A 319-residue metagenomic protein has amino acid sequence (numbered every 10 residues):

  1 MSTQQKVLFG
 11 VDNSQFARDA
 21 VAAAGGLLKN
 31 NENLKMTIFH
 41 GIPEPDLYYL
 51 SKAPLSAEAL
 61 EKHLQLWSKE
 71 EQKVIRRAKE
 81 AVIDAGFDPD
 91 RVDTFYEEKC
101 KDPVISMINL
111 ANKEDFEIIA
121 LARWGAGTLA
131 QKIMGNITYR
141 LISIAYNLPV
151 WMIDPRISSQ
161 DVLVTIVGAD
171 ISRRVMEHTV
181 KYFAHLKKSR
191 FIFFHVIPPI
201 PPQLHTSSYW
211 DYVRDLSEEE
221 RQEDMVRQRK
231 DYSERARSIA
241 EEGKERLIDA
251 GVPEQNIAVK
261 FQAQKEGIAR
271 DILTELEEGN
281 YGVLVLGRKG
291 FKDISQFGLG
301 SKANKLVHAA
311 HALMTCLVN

Functional and structural regions predicted by a protein language model:
M1-E61, Q160-V226, D249-V252, A258: Small/aliphatic-rich secondary-structure junction motif
M1-T3, Q65, E80-I119, E245-L284: Structural beta-alpha unit
T3-K6, A23-N30, I108-S158, L273-N319: Gly/Ser-rich helix-loop-strand patches that form or flank binding pockets for ribonucleotide-derived cofactors
S14, P43, K99, A126-G127 (+5 more regions): Residue-level marker for beta-strand->alpha-helix junctions and adjacent short loops that shape enzyme
A20, P103-V104, M134, V175-M176 (+2 more regions): Amphipathic coiled-coil/heptad-repeat helices and related helical stalk/stem segments that mediate oligomerization
A23, E70-A78, S106, R235-G243: Short, solvent-exposed amphipathic alpha-helices that sit in or adjacent to ligand/effector-binding or catalytic
T37-F39, D93-E97, W151, I192 (+2 more regions): General small-molecule cofactor/ligand-binding pocket signal
E58-K73, E218-S238: A short acidic, glycine-rich active-site loop that binds or catalyzes chemistry on phosphate/adenosine moieties
